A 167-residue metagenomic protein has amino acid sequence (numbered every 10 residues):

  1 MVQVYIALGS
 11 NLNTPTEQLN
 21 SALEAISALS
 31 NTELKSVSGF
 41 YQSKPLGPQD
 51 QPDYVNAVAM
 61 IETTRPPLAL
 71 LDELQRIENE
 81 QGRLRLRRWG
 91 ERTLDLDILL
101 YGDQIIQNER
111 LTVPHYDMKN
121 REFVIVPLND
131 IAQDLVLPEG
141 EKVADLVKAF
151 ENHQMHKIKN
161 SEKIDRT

Functional and structural regions predicted by a protein language model:
M1-T32, V37-K44: N-terminal beta1-alpha1 ligand-phosphate binding loop
G9, E62-T64: Solvent-exposed residues in well-ordered beta-strands and their adjoining turns, especially edge/terminal strands
S36, P45-Y54, R65-D72, R76-T167: Flexible, gly/pro- and Lys/Arg-enriched active-site loops
